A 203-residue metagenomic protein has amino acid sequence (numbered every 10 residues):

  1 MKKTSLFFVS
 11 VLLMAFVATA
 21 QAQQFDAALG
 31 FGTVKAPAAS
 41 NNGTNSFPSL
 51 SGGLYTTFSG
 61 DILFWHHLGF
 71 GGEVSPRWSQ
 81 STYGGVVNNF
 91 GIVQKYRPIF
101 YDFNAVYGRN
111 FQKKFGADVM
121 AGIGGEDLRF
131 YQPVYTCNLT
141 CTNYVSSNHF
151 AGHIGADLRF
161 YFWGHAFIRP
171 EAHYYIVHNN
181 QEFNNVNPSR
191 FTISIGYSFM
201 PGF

Functional and structural regions predicted by a protein language model:
M1-Q24, G202-F203: Cleavable N-terminal export/targeting peptides
T4-L6, F183-I195: Short glycine/proline-enriched turn or capping motifs at secondary-structure junctions
F31-P37, T56-L139, H149, F160-F162 (+2 more regions): Gram-negative (and chloroplast) outer-membrane scaffold detector with strong preference for beta-barrel transmembrane
N41-F47, V86-Q94, C137-Y144, N179-N184: Extracellular loop and loop/strand-boundary signature of outer-membrane beta-barrel proteins
P48-T57: Short catalytic helix/loop segments, enriched in acidic residues and glycine and frequently bearing histidine
D157: Polyanion-binding surface elements
